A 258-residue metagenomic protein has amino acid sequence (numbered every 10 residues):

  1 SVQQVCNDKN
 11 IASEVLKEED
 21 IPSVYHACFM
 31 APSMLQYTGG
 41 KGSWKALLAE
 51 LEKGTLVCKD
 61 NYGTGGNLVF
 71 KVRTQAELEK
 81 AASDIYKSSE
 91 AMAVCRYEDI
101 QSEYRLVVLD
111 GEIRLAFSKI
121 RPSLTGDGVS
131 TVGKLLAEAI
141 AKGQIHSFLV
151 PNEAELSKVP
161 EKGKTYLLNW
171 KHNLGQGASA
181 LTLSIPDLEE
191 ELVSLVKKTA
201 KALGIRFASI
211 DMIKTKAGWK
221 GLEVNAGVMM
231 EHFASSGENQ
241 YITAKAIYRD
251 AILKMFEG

Functional and structural regions predicted by a protein language model:
V2-Q144, E190-V193: Active-site nucleotide/adenylate-binding loops and adjacent lid/helix of ATP-dependent enzymes
L35, A49, L115, S147-F148 (+5 more regions): Hydrophobic transmembrane signal anchors and adjacent membrane-proximal interface regions, especially in viral
E90-M92, I205-A208: PAS/PAS-like sensory domains
E103-A116, E153-V159, K164-Y166, K220: Conserved active-site beta-strand-loop modules that form the wall/rim of enzyme catalytic pockets and either contain
T131-A180: Extended, charge-rich helix/loop segments that form flexible, surface "patches" used to engage negatively charged
H172-E191, A200-F207, I213-G258: C-terminal active-site "lid" helix and adjoining low-complexity regulatory extension at the edge of ATP-using catalytic
V196: Aromatic/hydrophobic pocket-lining residues that form π-stacking "cages" and hydrophobic walls in ligand
